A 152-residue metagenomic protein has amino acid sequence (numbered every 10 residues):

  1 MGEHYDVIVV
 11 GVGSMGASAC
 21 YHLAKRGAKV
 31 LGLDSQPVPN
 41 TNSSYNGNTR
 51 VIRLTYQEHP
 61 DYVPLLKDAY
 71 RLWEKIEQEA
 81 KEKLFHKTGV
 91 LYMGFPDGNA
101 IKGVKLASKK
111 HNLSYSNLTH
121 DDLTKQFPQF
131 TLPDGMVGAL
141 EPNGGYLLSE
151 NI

Functional and structural regions predicted by a protein language model:
G2-M15, L31: Beta1/beta-strand and adjacent pyrophosphate-binding region of the FAD-binding site in flavoprotein oxidoreductases
G11, D34, G94: Short beta-strand/turn micro-motifs composed of small residues that flank or help shape donor/cofactor-binding pockets
S18, H22: Rossmann-fold NAD(P)-dependent oxidoreductase module
A24-Y45: Glycine-rich FAD pyrophosphate-binding loop
D34, L54-H59, G138-A139: A short, mixed-charge helix-start or loop-turn motif at secondary-structure junctions
P39, N99, L147: Short alpha-helical
T49-Q129: Dinucleotide-binding Rossmann-like beta1-alpha1 core, especially the glycine-rich loop that anchors the ADP
L140-I152: Helical element adjacent to the flavin cofactor pocket in flavoenzyme catalytic cores
